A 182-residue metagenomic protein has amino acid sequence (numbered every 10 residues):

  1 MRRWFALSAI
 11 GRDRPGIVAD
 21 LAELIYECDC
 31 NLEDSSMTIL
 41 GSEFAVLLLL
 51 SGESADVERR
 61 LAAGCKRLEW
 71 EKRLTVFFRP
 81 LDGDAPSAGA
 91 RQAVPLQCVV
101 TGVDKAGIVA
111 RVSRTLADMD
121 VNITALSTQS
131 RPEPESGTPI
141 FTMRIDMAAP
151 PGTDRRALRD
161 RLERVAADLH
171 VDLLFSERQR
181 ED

Functional and structural regions predicted by a protein language model:
M1-D182: A conserved regulatory-domain signal marking ACT and ACT-like small-molecule sensing domains and adjacent regulatory
